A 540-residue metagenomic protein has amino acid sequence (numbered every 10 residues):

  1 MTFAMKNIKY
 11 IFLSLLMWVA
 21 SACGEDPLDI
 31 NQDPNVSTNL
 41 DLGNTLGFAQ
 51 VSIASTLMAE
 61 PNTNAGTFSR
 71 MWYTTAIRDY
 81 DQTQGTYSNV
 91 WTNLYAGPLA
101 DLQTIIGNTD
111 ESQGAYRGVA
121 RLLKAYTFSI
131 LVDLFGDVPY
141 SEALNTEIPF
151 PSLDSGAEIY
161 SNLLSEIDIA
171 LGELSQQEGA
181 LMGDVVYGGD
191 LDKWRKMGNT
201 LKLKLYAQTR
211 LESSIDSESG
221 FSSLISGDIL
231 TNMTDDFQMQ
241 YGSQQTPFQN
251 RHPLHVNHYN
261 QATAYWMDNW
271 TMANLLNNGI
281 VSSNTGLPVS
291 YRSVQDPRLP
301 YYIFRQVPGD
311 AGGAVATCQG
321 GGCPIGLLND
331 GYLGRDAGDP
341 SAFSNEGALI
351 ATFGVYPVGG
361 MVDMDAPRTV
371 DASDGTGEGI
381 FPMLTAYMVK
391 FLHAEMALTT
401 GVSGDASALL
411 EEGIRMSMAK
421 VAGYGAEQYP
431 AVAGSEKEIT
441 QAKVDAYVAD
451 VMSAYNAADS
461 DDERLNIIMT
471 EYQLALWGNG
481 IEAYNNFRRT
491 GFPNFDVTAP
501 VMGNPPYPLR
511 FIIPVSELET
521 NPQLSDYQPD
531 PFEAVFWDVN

Functional and structural regions predicted by a protein language model:
M1-Q32: Bacterial Sec-dependent N-terminal signal peptides
Y10, C23-L28, R70-R78, V132-Y140 (+1 more regions): Short, compositionally biased low-complexity segments
C23-D79, G85-N89, N93-A96, T104-N108 (+2 more regions): Membrane-proximal, proline-rich intrinsically disordered regions
L40-G43, R70-G425, A458-E463: Structured, solvent-exposed acidic/aromatic patches
N62-A65, I303-R305, G480-R489: Short coil/turn segments at secondary-structure boundaries
K390, R415-N540: C-terminal functional modules
